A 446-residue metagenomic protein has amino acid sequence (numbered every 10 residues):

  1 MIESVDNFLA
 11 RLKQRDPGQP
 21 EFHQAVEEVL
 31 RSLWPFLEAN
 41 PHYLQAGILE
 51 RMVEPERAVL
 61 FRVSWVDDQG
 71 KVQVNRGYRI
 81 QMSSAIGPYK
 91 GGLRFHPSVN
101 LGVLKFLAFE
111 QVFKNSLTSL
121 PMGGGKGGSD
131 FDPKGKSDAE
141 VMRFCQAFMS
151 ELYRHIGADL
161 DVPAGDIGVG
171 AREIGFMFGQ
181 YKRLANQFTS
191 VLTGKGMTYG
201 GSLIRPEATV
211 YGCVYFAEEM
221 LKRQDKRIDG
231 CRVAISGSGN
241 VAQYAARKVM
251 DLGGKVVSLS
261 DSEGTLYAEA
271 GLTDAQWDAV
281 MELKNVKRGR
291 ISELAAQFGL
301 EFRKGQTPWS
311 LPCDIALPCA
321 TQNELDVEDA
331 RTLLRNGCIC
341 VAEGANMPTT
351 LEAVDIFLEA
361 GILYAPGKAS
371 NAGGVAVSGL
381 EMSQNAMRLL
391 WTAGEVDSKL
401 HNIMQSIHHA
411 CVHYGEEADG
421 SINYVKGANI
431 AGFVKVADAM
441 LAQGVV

Functional and structural regions predicted by a protein language model:
M1-L203, K435-G444: N-terminal ligand-binding/catalytic initiation module
I2-A25, M220, L334-V446: Adenosine-phosphate binding glycine-rich loop
E3, P17-Q24, E28, Y43 (+23 more regions): Conserved active-site and cofactor/substrate-binding residues in soluble primary-metabolism enzymes
L33, L104-L107, M177, C213-L221 (+3 more regions): Buried hydrophobic packing segments
L160-A164, Q187-L192, I235, S258-D261 (+5 more regions): General beta-strand structural signal in soluble alpha/beta enzymes
R183, E218-K226, Q322, R331 (+1 more regions): Conserved helix-loop functional segments at active or binding sites
T193-G196, G201-P312: Glycine-rich phosphate/diphosphate-binding loop of Rossmann-like nucleotide-binding domains
G264-Y364, A369: Rossmann-like adenosine-cofactor binding region
